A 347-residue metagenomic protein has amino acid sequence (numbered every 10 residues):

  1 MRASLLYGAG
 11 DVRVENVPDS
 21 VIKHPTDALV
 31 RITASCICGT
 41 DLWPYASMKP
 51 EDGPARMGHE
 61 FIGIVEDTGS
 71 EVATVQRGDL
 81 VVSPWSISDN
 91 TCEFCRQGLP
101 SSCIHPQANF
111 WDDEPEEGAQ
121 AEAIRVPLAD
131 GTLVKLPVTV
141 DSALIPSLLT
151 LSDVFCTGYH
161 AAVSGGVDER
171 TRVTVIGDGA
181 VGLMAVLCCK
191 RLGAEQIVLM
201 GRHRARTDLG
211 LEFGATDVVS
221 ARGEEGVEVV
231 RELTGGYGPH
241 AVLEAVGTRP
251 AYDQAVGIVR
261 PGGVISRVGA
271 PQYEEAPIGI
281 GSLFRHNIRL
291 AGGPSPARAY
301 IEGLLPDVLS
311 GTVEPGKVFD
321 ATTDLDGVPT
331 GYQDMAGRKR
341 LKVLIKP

Functional and structural regions predicted by a protein language model:
M1-A3, D253-G257, R298-P347: C-terminal hydrophobic helical "lid"/dimerization subdomain of Rossmann-like NAD(P)H-dependent oxidoreductases
S20-S35, M48-R96, E116-E117, P137-V140: Glycine-rich beta-strand-centered segment in the early N-terminal region that forms part of a ligand/cofactor-binding
K23-H24, Q76, D168, R260 (+1 more regions): Residue-level recognition of short, solvent-exposed, well-ordered loop/turn junctions that link secondary-structure
T91-I176: NAD(P)H dinucleotide-binding glycine-rich loop of Rossmann-like/cofactor-binding domains, especially the beta1-alpha1
V140-E224, E228: Mid-domain Rossmann-like dinucleotide-binding core that forms the NAD(H)/NADP(H) cofactor-binding site
G165-E169, D208-R289, P329: Glycine-rich cofactor phosphate-binding loops and adjacent beta1-alpha1 units of small-molecule cofactor enzyme domains
H203, P271, P296: Residues in the short beta-alpha loop(s) of Rossmann-like NAD(P)-binding domains
